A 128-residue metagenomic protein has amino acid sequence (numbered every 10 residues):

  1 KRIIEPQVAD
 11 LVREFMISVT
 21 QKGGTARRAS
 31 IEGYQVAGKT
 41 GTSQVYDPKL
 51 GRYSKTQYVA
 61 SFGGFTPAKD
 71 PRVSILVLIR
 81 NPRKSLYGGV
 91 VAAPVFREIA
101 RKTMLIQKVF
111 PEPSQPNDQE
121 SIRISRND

Functional and structural regions predicted by a protein language model:
K1, R28, G33, Q119-S121: Low-complexity, intrinsically disordered short peptide segments enriched in small/polar/basic residues
K1-Q7: Conserved catalytic neighborhood of penicillin-recognizing serine enzymes
Q7, M16-K108: Active-site beta-strand/loop architecture of penicillin-binding DD-peptidases
F110-D128: Short, highly charged C-terminal tails/helix-capping segments
